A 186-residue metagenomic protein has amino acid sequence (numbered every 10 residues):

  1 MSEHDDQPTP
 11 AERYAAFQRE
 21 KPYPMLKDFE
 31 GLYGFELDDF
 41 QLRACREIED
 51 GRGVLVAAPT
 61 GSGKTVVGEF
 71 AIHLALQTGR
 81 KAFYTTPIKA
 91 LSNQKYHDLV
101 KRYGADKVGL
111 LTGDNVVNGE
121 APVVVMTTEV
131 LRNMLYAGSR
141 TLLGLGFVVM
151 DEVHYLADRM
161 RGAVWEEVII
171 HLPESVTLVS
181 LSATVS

Functional and structural regions predicted by a protein language model:
S2-F40: Pre-P-loop entry segment of helicase/translocase ATPase cores
K27, L32-S186: Conserved P-loop/Walker A NTP-binding site and adjacent catalytic elements of P-loop NTPases
